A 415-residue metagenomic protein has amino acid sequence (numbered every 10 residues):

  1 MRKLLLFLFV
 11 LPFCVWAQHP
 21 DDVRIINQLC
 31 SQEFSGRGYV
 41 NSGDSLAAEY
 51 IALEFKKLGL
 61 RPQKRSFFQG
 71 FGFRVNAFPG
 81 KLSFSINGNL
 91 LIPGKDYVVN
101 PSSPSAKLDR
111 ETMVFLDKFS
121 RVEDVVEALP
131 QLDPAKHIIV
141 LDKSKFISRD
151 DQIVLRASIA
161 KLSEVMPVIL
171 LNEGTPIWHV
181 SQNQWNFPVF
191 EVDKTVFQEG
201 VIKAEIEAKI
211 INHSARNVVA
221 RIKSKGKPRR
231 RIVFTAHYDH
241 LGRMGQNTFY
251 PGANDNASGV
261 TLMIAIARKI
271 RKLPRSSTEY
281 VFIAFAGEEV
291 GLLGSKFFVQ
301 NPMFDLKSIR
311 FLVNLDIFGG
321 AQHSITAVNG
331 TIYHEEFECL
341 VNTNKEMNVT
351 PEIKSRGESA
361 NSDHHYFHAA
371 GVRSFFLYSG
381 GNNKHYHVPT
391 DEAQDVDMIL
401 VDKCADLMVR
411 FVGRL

Functional and structural regions predicted by a protein language model:
K3-F13: Sec-dependent N-terminal signal peptides
V15-A17: Boundary at the C-terminal end of the N-terminal hydrophobic targeting segment
H19-F34, Y39, Y50, E54-P62 (+6 more regions): Catalytic-core environment of secreted peptidases
Q32-S42, K57, Q69-G72, M113-F119 (+7 more regions): Second-shell loop/turn segments in exported
S35-L141: Noncatalytic luminal/extracellular "stalk/propeptide" segments of secretory-pathway proteins
R110, F119-E123, L171-G252, R268 (+1 more regions): Soluble metallo-hydrolase cores and metallopeptidase-like ectodomains found primarily in the secretory/periplasmic
R275, F285-H385: Metal-dependent peptidase/peptidase-like ectodomains
K384-L415: His/Asp/Glu-rich mid-to-C-terminal helical/loop segments that flank catalytic regions of hydrolases
